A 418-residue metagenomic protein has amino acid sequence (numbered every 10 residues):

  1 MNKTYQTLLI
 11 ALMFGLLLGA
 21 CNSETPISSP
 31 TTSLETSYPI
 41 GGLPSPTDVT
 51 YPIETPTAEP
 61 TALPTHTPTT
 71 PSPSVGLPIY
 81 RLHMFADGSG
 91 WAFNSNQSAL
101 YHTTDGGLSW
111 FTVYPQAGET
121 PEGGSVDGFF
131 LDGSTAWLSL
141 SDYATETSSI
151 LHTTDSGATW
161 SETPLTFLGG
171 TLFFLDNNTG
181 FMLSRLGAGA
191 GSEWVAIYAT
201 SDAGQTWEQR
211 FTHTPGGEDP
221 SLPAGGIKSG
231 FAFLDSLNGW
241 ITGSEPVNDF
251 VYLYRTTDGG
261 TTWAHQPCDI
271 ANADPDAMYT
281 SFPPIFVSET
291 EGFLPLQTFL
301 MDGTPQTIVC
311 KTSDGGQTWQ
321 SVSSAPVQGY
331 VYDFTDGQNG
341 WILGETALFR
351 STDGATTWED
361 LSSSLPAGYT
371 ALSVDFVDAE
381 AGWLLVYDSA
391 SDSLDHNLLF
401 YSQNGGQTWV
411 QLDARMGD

Functional and structural regions predicted by a protein language model:
M1-D418: Intrinsically disordered, low-complexity Ser/Thr/Pro-rich tracts
